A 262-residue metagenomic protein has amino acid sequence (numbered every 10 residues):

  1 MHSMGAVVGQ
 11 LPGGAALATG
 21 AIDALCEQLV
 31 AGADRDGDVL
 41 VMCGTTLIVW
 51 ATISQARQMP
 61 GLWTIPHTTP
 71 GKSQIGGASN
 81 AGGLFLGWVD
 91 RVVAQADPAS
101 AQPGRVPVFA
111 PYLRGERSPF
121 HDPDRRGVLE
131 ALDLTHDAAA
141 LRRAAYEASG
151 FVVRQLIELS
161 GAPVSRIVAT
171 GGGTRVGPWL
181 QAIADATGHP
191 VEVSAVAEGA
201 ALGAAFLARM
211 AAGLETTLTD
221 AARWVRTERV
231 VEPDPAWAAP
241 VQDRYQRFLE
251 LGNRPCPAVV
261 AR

Functional and structural regions predicted by a protein language model:
A6-T170, T174-R262: Active-site core segments that coordinate phosphate-bearing ligands/cofactors across diverse enzyme families
